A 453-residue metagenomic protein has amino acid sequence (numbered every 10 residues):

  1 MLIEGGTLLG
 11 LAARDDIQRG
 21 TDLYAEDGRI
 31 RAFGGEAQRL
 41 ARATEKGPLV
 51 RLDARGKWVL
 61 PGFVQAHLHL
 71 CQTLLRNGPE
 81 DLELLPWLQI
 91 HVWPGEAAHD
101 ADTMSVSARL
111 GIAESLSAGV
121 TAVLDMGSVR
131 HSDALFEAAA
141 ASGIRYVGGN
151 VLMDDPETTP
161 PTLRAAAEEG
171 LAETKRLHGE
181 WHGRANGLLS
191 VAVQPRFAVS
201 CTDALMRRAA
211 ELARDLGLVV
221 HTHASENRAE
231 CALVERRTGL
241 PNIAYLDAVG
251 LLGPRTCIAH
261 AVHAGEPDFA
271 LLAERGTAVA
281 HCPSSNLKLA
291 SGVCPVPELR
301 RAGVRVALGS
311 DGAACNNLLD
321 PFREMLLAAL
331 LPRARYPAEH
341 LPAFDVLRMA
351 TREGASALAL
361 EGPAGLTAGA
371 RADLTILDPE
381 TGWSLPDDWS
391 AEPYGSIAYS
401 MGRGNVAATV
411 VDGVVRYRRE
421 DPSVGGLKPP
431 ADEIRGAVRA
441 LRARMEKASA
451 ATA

Functional and structural regions predicted by a protein language model:
M1-G5, A41-W87, R109, A113-S117: Replace "His-x-His-based motif
M1-T44: N-terminal metal-binding scaffold of metallo-dependent hydrolase/deaminase domains
K57, R76-I144, G170-N186, R435-A440 (+1 more regions): Alpha-helical scaffold segments that flank or form the walls of functional sites
L74-V106, N150-E168, R228-G253, R275-A278 (+1 more regions): Active-site gating loops and adjacent loop-to-helix segments of metal-dependent hydrolytic enzymes
L135-A261, P267: Metal-coordinating catalytic core of metallo-dependent amide/deamination hydrolases
R228-L240, D268-A273, A290-L299, N316-L331 (+1 more regions): Histidine/acidic-residue-rich catalytic or RNA/ligand-binding cores of hydrolases and nuclease-related proteins
A248-R255, P297-T381: His/Asp/Glu-enriched, well-ordered alpha-helical/loop segment that forms or immediately abuts the divalent-metal
R371-K428: C-terminal cap of metal-dependent C-N hydrolases
